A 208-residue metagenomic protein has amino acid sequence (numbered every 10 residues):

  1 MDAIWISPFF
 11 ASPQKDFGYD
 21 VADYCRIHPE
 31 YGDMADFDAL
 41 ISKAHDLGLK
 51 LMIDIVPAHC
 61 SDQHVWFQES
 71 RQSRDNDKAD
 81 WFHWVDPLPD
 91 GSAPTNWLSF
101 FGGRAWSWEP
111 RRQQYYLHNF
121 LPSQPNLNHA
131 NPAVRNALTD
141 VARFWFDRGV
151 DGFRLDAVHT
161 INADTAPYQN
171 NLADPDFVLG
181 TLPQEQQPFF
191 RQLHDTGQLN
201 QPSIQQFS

Functional and structural regions predicted by a protein language model:
M1-R143, D147, H159-S208: Acidic/aromatic-lined carbohydrate-recognition and catalytic surfaces of CAZymes acting on diverse glycans
D151: Receiver (REC) domain switch/active-site residues of two-component response regulators
